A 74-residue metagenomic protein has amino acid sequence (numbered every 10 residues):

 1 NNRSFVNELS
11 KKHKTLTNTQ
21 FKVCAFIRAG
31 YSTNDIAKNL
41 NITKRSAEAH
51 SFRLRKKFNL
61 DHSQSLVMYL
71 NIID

Functional and structural regions predicted by a protein language model:
N2-D74: Cytosolic nucleotide-binding catalytic cores of signal-transduction proteins
